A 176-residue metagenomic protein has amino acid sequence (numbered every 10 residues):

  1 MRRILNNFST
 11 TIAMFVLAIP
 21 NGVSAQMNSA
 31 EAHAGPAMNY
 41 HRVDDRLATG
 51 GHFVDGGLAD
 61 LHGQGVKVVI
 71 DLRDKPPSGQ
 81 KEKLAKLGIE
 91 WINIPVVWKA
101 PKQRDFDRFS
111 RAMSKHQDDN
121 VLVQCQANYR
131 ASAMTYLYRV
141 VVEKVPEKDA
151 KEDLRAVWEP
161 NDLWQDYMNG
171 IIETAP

Functional and structural regions predicted by a protein language model:
M1-N7: Positively charged n-region of N-terminal signal peptides that target proteins for export
F8-S9, Y136: A periodicity- and composition-biased signal for non-globular, repetitive helical segments
S9-G22: Bacterial N-terminal signal peptides
G22-V121, A133-P176: Cys-dependent protein tyrosine phosphatase-like superfamily
Q124: Short, surface-exposed ligand- or partner-binding patches at beta-edge/loop junctions that are enriched in aromatics
N128: Substrate/cofactor-recognition hotspot
